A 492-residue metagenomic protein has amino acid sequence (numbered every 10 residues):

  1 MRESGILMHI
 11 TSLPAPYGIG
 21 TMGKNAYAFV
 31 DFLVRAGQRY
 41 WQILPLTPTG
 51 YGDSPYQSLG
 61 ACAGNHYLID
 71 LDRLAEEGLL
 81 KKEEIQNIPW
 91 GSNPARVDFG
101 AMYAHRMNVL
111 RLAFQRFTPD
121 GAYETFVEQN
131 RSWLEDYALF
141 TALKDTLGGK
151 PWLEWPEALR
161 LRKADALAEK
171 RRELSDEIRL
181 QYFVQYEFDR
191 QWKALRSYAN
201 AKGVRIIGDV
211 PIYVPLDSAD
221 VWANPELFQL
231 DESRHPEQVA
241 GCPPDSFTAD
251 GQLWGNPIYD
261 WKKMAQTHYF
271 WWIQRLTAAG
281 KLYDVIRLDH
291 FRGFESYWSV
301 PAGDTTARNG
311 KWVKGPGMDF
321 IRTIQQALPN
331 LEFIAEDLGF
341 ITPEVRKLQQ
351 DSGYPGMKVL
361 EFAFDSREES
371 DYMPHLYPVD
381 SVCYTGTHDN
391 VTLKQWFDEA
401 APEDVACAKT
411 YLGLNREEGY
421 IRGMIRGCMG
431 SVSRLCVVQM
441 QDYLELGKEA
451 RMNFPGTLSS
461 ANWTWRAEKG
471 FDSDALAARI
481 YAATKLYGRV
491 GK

Functional and structural regions predicted by a protein language model:
M1-T11, Y27: N-terminal regions that are enriched for targeting/export leaders and immediately downstream pro/stem segments
H9, A15, D53-Q185, V214-V437 (+2 more regions): Alpha-amylase-like alpha-glycosidases and glucanotransferases acting on alpha-linked glucans and related
K24-D31, T125, R190-Y198, I273-Q274 (+1 more regions): Short alpha-helical segments and helix-capping/turn motifs at coil-helix boundaries
K24-T49, K281-Y283: Catalytic domains of carbohydrate-active enzymes, especially glycoside hydrolases
V34, W192-K202, Q325, Q349-Q350: Surface-exposed amphipathic alpha-helices with a cationic face
L44, R205-I207, P211, V285 (+1 more regions): Outer-envelope exported proteins of Gram-negative bacteria
Q181-V214: Conserved, well-ordered alpha-helix/loop/beta-strand core segments that scaffold catalytic motifs
E445-K492: Structured C-terminal cap/extension of enzyme domains
